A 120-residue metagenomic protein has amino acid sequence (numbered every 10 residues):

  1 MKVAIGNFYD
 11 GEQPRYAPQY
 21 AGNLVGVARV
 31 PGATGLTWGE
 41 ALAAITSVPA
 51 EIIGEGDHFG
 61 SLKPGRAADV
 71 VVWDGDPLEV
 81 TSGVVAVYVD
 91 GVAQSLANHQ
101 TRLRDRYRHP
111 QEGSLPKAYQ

Functional and structural regions predicted by a protein language model:
M1-W73, A93: His/Asp/Glu-enriched, well-ordered alpha-helical/loop segment that forms or immediately abuts the divalent-metal
P14-R15, V85, G113: Extracytoplasmic low-complexity/disordered linkers and repeat tracts associated with LysM-containing
E51, K63-Y107: C-terminal cap of metal-dependent C-N hydrolases
H109-Q120: Short, solvent-exposed cationic patches
